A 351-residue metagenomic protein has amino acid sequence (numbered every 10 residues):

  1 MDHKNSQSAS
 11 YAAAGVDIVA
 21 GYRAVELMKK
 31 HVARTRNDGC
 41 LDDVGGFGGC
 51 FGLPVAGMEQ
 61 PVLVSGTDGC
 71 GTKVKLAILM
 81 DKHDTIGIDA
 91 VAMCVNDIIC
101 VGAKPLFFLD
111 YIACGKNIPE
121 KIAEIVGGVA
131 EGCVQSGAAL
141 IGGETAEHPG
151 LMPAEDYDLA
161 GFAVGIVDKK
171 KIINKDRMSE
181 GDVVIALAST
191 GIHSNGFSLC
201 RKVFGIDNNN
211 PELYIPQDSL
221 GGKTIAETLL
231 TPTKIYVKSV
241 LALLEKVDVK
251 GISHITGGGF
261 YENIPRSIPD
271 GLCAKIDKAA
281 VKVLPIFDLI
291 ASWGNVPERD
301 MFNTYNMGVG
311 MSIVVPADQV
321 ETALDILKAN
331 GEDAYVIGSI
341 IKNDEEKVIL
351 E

Functional and structural regions predicted by a protein language model:
D2-A13, K121-A139, M152-L159, N210-Y214 (+2 more regions): Glycine-/charge-enriched secondary-structure boundary and capping motifs
D2-G39: N-terminal amphipathic/basic leader segments beginning at the initiator methionine
V16, A20, I86, N195 (+2 more regions): A generic structural signal for residues located within well-ordered alpha-helices of large catalytic or ligand-binding
D17, D68, G181, H254 (+1 more regions): Residue-level signature of catalytic and energy-coupling elements of molecular machines, predominantly ATP/GTP-dependent
A24, M28, C50, C94-V95 (+5 more regions): Buried hydrophobic packing segments
L27-T190: Glycine-rich phosphate/pyrophosphate-binding loop regions near the starts of catalytic domains
T67, D158, K171-G221, I225: Short, acidic (Asp/Glu-rich) active-site segment that either coordinates a divalent metal cofactor
G102-K104, L199, D248, D333: Short loop/turn motifs at secondary-structure junctions
